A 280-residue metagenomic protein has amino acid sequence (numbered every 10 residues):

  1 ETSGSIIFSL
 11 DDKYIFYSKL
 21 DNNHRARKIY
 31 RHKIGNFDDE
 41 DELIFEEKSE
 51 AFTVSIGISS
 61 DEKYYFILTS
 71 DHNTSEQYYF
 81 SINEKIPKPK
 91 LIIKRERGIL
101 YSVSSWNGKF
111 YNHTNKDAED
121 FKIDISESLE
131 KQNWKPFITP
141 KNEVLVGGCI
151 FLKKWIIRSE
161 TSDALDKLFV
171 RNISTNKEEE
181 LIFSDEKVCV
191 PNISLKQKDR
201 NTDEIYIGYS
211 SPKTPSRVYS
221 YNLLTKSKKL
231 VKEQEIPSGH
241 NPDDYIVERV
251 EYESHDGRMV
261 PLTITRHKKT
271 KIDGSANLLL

Functional and structural regions predicted by a protein language model:
E1-S3, S18-K28, E47-A51, T69-E76 (+3 more regions): A flexible loop/linker signature enriched in serine peptidases of the S9 family
D12, E62, N107, K153-W155 (+1 more regions): Conserved loop/turn motif of beta-propeller repeat scaffolds
I15, Y65, F110-N112, I156 (+1 more regions): Hydrophobic beta-strand positions that form the internal "hydrophobic ladder" of WD40/Gbeta-like beta-propeller blades
A26-S70: Polar, glycine-rich mid-to-C-terminal structural blocks that act as macromolecule-binding/assembly scaffolds
Y30-N36, Y79-N83, D124-S128, S220-L223: Beta-propeller blade signature
T53-S81, I86-S104, P136, G147-G148 (+2 more regions): Non-catalytic accessory segments flanking enzyme active sites
E130-L152, T161: Generic long, charged, amphipathic alpha-helical segments
N277-L279: Hydrophobic beta-strand anchors of alpha/beta hydrolase catalytic cores
